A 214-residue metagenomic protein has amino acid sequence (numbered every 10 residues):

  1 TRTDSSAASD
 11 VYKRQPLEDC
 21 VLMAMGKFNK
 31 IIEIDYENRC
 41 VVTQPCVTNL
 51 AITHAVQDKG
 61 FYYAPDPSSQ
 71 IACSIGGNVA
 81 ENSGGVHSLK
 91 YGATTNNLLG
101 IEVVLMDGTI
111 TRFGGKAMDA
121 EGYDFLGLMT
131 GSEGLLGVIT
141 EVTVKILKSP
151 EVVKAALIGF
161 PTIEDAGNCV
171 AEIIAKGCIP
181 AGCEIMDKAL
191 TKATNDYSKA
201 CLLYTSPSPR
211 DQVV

Functional and structural regions predicted by a protein language model:
T1-A8, Y12, Y204-V214: Single conserved hydrophobic/aromatic residue that forms the stacking wall/gate of nucleotide- or nucleobase-binding
S6-F28: Glycine-rich N-terminal segment of FAD-binding domains in flavoprotein oxidoreductases, spanning the beta-loop-helix
S9, S68-S69, M186, D211: Residue-level "edge-of-site" marker
D10, A72-C73, A189-L190: Short secondary-structure capping/turn micro-motifs that flank functional sites
K13, I75-G76, K192-A193: Short Asp/Glu-rich motifs
E18-L22, N82-S83, A200-C201: Short, hinge-like loop/turn segments at secondary-structure boundaries
N29-E184: FAD-binding subdomain of flavoenzyme oxidoreductases
M186, L190-S206: Terminal amphipathic helices with adjacent charged low-complexity linkers/tails
